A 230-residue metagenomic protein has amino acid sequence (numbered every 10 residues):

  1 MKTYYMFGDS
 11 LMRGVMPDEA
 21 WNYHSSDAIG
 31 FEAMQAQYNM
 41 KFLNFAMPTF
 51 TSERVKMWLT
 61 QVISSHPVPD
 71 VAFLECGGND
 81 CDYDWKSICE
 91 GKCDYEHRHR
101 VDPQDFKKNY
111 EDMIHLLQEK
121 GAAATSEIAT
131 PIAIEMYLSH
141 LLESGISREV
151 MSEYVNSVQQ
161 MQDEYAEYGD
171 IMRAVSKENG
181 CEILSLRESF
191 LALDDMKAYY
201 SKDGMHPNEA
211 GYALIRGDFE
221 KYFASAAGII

Functional and structural regions predicted by a protein language model:
M1-M47, T60-V68, A72: Serine-esterase "nucleophile elbow" of acetyl-processing enzymes
M1-T3, F31-Q37, K56, H115 (+2 more regions): Secondary-structure boundary/capping motif
L11, T49-T51, F190: Residue-level detector of flexible, active-site-proximal loop/helix-junction positions within diverse enzyme catalytic
M12-G14, D18, E53, C81 (+2 more regions): Short, electropositive, low-hydrophobicity segments enriched in small/polar residues
N22-H24, T51-E53, M161-D163, S185: A short linear-motif detector with a strong N-terminal bias
N44-T51, H99-D102: Short secondary-structure transition/capping motifs
T49-L59: Structural motif
T60-E209, A213-I230: Alpha-helical cap/lid subdomain in secreted, periplasmic, or secretory-pathway luminal O-acyl-processing enzymes
